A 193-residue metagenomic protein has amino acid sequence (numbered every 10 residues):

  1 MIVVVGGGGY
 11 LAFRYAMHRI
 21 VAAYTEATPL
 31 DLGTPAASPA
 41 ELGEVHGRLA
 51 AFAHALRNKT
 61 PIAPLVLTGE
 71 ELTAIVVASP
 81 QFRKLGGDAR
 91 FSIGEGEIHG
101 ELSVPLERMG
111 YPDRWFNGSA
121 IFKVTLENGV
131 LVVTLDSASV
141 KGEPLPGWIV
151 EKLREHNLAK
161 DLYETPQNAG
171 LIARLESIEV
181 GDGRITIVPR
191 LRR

Functional and structural regions predicted by a protein language model:
M1-R193: Extracellular/lumenal and peripheral-membrane lipid-interaction modules
